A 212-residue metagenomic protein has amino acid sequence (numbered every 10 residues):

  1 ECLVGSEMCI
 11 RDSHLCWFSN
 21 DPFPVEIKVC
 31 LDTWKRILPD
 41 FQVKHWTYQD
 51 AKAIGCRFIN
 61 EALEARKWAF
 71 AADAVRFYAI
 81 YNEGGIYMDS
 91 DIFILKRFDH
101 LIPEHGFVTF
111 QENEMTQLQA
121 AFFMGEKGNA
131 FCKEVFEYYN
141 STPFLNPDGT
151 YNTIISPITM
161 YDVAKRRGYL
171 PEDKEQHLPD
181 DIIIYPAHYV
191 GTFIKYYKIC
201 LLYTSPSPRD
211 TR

Functional and structural regions predicted by a protein language model:
E1-I10, Y203-R212: Single conserved hydrophobic/aromatic residue that forms the stacking wall/gate of nucleotide- or nucleobase-binding
S6, R11-R57, R166: N-terminal anchoring/stem segment of glycosyltransferases
N20-I27, A65-D73, G149-S156: Aromatic-acidic/polar surface patches that form glycan- and anion
V25-K28, D32, A74-Y81, Q117 (+1 more regions): A structural signal for well-ordered alpha-helical segments within the folded catalytic domains of diverse enzymes
A53-F70: An acidic/histidine-cluster motif and surrounding catalytic segment that typifies divalent-metal-assisted enzyme active
A69-L118, F122-G125: GT-A fold catalytic core of metal-dependent nucleotide-sugar glycosyltransferases, centered on the diacidic
E104-I154: Conserved catalytic core of nucleotide-sugar-dependent glycosyltransferases
N140-L202: Catalytic core and acceptor-binding pocket of nucleotide-sugar-dependent glycosyltransferases
